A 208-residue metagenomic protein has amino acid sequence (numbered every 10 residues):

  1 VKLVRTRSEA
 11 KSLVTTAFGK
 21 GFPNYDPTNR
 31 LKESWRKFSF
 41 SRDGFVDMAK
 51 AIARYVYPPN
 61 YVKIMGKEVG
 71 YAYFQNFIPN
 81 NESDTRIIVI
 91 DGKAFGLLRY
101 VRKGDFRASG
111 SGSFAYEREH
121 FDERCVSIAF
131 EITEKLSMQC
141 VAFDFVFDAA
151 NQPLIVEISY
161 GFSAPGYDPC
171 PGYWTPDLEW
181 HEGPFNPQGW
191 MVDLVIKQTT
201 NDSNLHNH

Functional and structural regions predicted by a protein language model:
V1-L3, P59-T85, D202-H208: Solvent-exposed, charged interface segments at domain starts and junctions
V1-Y71, E123-V126: Active-site nucleotide/adenylate-binding loops and adjacent lid/helix of ATP-dependent enzymes
V4-R5, V89, P171: Short, glycine/charged-enriched secondary-structure capping and boundary segments
A17-Y25, E68-S111, S127-V141, F147-P153 (+1 more regions): Phosphate-binding core of ATP-grasp and ATP-grasp-like enzymes
T28-R30, R54-M65, L136-A142, V156-S163 (+1 more regions): Short flexible/disordered coil segments
K37-F38, V46-K50, A94-F95, F106-G110 (+2 more regions): Short acidic/polar alpha-helix capping motifs at helix-coil junctions
D43-V46, V56-Y57, R99-K103, F114-A115: Short hydrophobic/aromatic-rich motifs at helix boundaries and adjacent loops
F114-H120, M138, F147-H208: C-terminal active-site "lid" helix and adjoining low-complexity regulatory extension at the edge of ATP-using catalytic
